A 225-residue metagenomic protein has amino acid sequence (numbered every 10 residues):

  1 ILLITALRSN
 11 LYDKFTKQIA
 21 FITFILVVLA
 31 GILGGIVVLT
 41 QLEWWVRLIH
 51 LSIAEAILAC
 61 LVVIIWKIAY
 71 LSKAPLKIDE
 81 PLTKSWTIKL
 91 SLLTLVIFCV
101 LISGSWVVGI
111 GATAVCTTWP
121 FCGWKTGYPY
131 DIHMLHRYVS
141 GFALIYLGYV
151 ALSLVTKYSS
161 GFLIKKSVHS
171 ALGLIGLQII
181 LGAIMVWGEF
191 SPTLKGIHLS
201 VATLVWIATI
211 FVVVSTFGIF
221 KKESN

Functional and structural regions predicted by a protein language model:
I1-N225: Polytopic transmembrane helical bundles with strong interfacial aromatic enrichment
